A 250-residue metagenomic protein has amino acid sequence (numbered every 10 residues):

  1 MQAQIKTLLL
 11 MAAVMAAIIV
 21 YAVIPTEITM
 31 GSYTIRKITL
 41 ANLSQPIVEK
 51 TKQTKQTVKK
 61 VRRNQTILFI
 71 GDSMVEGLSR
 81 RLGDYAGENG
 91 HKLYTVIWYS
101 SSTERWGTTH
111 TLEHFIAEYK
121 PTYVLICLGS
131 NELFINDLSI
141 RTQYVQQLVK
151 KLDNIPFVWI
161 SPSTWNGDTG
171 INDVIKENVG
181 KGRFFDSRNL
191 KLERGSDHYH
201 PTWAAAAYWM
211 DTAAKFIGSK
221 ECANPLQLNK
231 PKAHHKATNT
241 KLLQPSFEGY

Functional and structural regions predicted by a protein language model:
M1-T66, G218-Y250: N-terminal secretory targeting modules
K6, T108-K230, H234, F247-G249: Alpha-helical cap/lid subdomain in secreted, periplasmic, or secretory-pathway luminal O-acyl-processing enzymes
T7, T26-T29, T34, T39 (+12 more regions): Residue-identity detector for threonine
A13, W98, P156-F157: Alpha-helical protein-protein interaction elements
K55-K60, A86-G87, V149-L152, D186-R188: Short amphipathic alpha-helical segments, especially helix-boundary/capping motifs
V58-T142, N166-T169: Conserved SGNH/GDSL esterase-like catalytic core that processes O-acyl groups on lipids and polysaccharides
I70-E104, W203-Y250: Mobile, glycine- and charge-enriched loop segments and immediately flanking short secondary-structure elements within
